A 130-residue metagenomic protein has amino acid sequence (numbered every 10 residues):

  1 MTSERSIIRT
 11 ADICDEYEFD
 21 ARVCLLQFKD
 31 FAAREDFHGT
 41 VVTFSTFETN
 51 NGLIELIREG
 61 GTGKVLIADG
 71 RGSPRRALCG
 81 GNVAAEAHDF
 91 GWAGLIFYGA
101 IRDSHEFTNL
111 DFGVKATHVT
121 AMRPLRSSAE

Functional and structural regions predicted by a protein language model:
T2-E130: Feature captures the catalytic cores and cofactor-binding loops of soluble hydro-lyases/lyases that act on carboxylate
